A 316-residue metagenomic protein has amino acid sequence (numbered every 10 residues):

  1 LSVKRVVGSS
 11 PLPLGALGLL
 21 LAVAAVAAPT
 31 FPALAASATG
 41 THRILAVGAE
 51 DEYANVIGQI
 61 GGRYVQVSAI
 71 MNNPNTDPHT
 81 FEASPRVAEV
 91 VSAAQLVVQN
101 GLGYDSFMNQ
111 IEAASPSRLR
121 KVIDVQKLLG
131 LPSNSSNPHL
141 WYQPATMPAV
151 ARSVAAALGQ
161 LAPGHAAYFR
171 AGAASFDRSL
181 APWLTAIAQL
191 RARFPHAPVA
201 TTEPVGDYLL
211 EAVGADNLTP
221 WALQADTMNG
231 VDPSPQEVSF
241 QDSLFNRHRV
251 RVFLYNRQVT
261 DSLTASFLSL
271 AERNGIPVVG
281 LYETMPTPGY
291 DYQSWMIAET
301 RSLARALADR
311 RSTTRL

Functional and structural regions predicted by a protein language model:
L1-S9: N-terminal secretory signal peptides that target proteins for export/translocation
V7, L14-L17, T39, A171: Feature targets compositionally biased, intrinsically disordered low-complexity regions with long contiguous runs
S10, L17-L20, H42, Y64: Compositionally biased, intrinsically disordered low-complexity regions
G15-P29: Bacterial N-terminal signal peptides
P29-L316: Extracytoplasmic metal-acquisition and chelation regions
